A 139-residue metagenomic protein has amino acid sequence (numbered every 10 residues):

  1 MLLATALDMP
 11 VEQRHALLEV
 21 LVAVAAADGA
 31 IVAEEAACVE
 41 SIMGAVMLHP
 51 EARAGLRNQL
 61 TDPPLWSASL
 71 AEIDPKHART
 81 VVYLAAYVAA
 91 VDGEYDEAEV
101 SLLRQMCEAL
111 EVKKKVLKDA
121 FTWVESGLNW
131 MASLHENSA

Functional and structural regions predicted by a protein language model:
M1-A139: Small-residue-enriched hydrophobic alpha-helices in membranes
